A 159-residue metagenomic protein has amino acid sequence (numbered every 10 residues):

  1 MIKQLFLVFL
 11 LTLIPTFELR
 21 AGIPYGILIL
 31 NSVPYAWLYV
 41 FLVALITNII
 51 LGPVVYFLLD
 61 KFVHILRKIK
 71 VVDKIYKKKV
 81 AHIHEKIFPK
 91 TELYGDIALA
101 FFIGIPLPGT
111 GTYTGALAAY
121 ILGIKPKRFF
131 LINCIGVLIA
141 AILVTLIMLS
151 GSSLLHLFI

Functional and structural regions predicted by a protein language model:
M1-L7, I29-I103, K127-R128, C134 (+1 more regions): Membrane-interfacial helix-loop-helix
L11-I14, I132: Glycine- and other small-residue-rich loops at beta-strand/loop junctions that grip anionic moieties
T12-L13, N48-I49, G104-P108, V137: Residue-level hotspots within the lipid-embedded alpha helices of multi-pass solute transporters
L13-G26, P106-L117: Transmembrane helix boundary and interhelical junction motifs in multipass membrane proteins
L19, G52, A141-T145: Hydrophobic transmembrane alpha-helices of multi-pass small-molecule transporters
I27-N31, L117-G123: Helix-loop junctions at the membrane interface of multi-pass solute transporters
A119-I142: Interfacial loop-to-transmembrane junctions
